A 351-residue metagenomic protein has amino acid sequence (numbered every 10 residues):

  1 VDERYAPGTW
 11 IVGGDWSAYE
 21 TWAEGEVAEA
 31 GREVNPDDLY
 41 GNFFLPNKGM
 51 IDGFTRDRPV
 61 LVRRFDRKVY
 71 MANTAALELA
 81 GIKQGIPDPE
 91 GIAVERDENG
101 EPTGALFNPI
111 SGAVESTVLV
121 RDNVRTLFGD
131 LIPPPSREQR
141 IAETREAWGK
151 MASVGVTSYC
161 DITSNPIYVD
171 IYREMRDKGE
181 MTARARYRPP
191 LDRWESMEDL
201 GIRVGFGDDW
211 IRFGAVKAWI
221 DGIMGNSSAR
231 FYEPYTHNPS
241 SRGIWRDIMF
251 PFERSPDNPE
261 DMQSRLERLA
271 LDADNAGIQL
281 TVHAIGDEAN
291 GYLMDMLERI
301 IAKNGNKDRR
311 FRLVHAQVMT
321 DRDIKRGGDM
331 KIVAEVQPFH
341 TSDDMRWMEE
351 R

Functional and structural regions predicted by a protein language model:
V1-D199, D208, G214, A218-E233 (+4 more regions): Divalent metal-binding segments
V27, V282, L293, G305-N306 (+2 more regions): Extended hydrophobic-aromatic, low-complexity segments
C160, V314, E335-V336: Conserved beta-strand positions in the central sheet of alpha/beta enzyme cores
D170-E174, Y292, M296, R322-R326: A short acidic, amphipathic alpha-helical/loop segment
L191-S196, V314-D323: Short, conserved secondary-structure transition motifs
G205-R212, I300-H315, M319: Structural recognition of alpha->loop->beta junctions
D272, D295-K303: Conserved helix-loop functional segments at active or binding sites
V318-R351: Active-site-adjacent C-terminal substructures of enzyme catalytic domains
